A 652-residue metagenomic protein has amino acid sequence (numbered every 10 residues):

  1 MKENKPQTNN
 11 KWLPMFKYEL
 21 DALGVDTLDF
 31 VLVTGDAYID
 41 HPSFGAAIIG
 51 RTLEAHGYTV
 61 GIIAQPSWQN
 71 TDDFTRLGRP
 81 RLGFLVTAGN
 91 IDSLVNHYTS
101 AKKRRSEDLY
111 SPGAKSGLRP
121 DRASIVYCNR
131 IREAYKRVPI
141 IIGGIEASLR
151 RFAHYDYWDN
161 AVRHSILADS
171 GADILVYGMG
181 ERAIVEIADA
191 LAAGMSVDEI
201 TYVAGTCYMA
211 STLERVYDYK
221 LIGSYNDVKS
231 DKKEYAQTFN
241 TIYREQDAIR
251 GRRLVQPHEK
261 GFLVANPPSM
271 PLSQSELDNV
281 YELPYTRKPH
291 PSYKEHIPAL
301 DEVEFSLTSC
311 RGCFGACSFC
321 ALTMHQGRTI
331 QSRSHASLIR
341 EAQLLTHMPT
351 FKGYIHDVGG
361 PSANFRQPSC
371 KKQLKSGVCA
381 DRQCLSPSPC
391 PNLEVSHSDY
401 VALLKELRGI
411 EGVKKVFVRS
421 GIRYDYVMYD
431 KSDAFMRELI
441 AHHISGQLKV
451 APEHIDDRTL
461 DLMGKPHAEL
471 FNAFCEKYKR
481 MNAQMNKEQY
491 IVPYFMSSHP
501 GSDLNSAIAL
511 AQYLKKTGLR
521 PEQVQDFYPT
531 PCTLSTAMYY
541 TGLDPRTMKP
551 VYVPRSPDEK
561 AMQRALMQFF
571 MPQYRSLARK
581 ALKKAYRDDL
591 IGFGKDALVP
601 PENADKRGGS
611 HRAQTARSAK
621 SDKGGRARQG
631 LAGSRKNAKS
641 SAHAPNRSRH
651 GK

Functional and structural regions predicted by a protein language model:
K2-T27, A37, K233-S306: N-terminal [4Fe-4S]-dependent radical SAM core
N4, R382, L598-K652: Acidic, low-complexity intrinsically disordered tails
L32, I48, I63, S67-W68 (+2 more regions): Conserved SAM/AdoMet-binding glycine-rich loop
V33-Y38, Y293-A321, Y354: N-terminal pre-triad scaffold of radical SAM enzymes
G45, A64-H258, N266, M270 (+1 more regions): Glycine-rich beta-alpha loop elements in corrinoid/cobalamin-binding modules across cobalamin-dependent enzymes
Q69, D198-D247, K260, S269 (+7 more regions): Terminal amphipathic helices with adjacent charged low-complexity linkers/tails
D92-A101, L149-R151, E181-E186, A210-E214 (+8 more regions): Flexible glycine/acidic-rich beta-alpha junction loops that bind and position SAM and/or redox cofactors in anaerobic
D173, V280, L338, V450 (+2 more regions): Conserved, mostly hydrophobic/aromatic
